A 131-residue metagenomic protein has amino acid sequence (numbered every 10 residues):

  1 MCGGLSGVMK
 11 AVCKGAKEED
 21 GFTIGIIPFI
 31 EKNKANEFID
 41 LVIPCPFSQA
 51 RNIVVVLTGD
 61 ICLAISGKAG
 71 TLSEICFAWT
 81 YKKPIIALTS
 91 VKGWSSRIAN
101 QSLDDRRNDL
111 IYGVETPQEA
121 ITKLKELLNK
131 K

Functional and structural regions predicted by a protein language model:
C2-G4, I26-P28, A87-S95: A short glycine-rich beta-strand->turn/loop micro-motif centered on a GG-aromatic cluster
G3-C76: Acidic/glycine-enriched connector segments
V8-A11, R97, K123: Phosphate- and divalent-cation-binding pockets in alpha/beta enzyme and binding domains that engage nucleotide-derived
K14-E18, N36, Y81, T89 (+1 more regions): Amphipathic, positively biased hydrophobic alpha-helical segments used for protein targeting and membrane insertion
A16, S102, L128: Conserved hydrophobic residues forming the short capping helix/wall of the S-adenosyl-L-methionine
S48-Q118: C-terminal binding/interaction regions
L124-K131: Short, hydrophobic alpha-helical segments
